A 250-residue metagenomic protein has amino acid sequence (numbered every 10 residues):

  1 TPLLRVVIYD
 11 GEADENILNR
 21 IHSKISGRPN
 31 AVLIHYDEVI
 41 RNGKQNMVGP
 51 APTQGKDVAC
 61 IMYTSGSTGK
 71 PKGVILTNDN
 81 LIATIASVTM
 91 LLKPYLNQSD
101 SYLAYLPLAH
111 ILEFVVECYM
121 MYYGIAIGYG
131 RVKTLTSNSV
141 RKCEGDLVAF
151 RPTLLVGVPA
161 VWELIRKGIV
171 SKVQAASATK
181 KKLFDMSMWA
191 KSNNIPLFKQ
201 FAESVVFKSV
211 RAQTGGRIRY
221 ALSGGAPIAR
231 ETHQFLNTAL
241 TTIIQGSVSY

Functional and structural regions predicted by a protein language model:
T1-L3, N16-R20, W162-A175, S204-G216 (+2 more regions): Adenylate-forming
T1-R41: Structural core segment of the AMP-binding/adenylate-forming
P2-V6, A31, I125, R217-I218 (+1 more regions): A short helix->loop->beta-strand "cap" motif at the edges of active sites that frequently abuts
G11, D185, W189-Q213, I218-T241: Short gly/Ser/Thr-rich phosphate-binding loop of adenylate-forming enzymes
G27, V32-I34, I40-Y63, K70 (+1 more regions): Conserved pre-ATP/AMP-binding loop-to-beta segment of ANL
A59-I85: Conserved AMP-binding A3 loop
I82-S101, A109-S204, A239-L240: Conserved AMP-binding/adenylation subdomain of ANL enzymes
Y105-H110, A226-P227: Conserved AMP-binding
